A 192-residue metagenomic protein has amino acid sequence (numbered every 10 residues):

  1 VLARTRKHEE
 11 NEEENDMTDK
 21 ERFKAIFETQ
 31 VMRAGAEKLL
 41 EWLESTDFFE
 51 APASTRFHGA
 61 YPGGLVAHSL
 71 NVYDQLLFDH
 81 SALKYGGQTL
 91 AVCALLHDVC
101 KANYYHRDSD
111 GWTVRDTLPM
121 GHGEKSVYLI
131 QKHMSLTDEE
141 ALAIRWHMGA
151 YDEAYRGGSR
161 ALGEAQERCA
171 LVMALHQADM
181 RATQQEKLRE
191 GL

Functional and structural regions predicted by a protein language model:
L2, R6-L192: Metal-dependent phosphohydrolase cores
